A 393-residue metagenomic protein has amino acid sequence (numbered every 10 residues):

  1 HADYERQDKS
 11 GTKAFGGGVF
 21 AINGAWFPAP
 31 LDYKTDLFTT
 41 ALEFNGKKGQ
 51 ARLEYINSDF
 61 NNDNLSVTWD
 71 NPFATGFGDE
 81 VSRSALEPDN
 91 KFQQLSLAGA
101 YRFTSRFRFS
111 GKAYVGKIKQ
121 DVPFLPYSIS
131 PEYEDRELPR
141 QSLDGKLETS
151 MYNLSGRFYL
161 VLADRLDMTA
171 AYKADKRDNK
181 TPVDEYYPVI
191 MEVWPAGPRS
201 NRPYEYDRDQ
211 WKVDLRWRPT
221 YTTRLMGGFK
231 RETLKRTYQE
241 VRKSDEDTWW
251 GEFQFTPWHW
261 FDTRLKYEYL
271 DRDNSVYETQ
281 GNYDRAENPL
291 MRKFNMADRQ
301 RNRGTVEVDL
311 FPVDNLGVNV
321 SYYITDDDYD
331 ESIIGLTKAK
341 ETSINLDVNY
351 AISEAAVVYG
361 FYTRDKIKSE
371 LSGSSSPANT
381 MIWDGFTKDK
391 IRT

Functional and structural regions predicted by a protein language model:
H1-T393: Gram-negative and organellar
